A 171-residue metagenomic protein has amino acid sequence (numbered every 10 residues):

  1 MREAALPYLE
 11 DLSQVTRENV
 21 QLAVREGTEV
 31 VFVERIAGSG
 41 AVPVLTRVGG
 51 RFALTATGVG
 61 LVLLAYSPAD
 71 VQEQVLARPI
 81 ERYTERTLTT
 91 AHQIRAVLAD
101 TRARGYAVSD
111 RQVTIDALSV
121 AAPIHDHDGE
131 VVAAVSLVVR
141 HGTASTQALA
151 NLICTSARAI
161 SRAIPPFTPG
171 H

Functional and structural regions predicted by a protein language model:
M1-R78: Amphipathic alpha-helical effector-binding/dimerization core of metabolite-sensing transcriptional regulators
A4-L12, V75-V120, R158-A163: Short, basic/aromatic recognition patches
V20, A122, V135: Conserved GNAT-family N-acetyltransferase fold
T28, H127-V132: A glycine-centered beta-loop-beta connector
Y66-D70, D128, G142: Short loop segments at secondary-structure junctions
R104, I115-D116, V131-H171: Juxtadomain coupling helices with adjacent low-complexity linkers
V120-H127: A short, hydrophobic, proline-anchored segment that marks a local hinge/packing element in signaling and regulatory
